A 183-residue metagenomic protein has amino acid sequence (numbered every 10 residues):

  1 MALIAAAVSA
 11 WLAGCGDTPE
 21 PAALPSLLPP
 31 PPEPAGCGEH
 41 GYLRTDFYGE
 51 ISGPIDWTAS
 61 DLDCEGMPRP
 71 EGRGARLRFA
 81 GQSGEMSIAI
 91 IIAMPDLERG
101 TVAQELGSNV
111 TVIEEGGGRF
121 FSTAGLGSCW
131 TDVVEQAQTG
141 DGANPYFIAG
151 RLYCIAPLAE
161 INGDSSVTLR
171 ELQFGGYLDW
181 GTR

Functional and structural regions predicted by a protein language model:
M1-I4: Bacterial N-terminal signal peptides that target proteins for export
W11-G14: C-terminal motif of bacterial Sec signal peptides marking the signal peptidase cleavage site
G16-T18: Bacterial signal peptide processing site
L24-L43: Post-signal peptide N-terminal segment of mature Sec-exported envelope proteins
E39-D46, E50-P145: Surface-exposed helix/loop patches within compact recognition domains
D141-R183: C-terminal or internal capping secondary-structure element at the end of a domain, subdomain, or sheet
